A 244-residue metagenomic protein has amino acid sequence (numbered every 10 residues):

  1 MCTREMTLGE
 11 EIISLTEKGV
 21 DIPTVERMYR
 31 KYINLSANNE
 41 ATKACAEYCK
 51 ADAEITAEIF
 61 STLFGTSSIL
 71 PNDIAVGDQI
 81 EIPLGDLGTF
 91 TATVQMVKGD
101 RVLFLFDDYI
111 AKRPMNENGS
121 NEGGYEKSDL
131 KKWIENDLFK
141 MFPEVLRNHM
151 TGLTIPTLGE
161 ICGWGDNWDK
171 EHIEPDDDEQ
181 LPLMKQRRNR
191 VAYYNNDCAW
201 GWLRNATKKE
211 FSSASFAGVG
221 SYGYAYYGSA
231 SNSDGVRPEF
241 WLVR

Functional and structural regions predicted by a protein language model:
M1-S68: DEDD superfamily 3′-5′ metal-dependent exonuclease/proofreading module
I69-R244: Collagenous Gly-X-Y triple-helix signature in extracellular proteins
